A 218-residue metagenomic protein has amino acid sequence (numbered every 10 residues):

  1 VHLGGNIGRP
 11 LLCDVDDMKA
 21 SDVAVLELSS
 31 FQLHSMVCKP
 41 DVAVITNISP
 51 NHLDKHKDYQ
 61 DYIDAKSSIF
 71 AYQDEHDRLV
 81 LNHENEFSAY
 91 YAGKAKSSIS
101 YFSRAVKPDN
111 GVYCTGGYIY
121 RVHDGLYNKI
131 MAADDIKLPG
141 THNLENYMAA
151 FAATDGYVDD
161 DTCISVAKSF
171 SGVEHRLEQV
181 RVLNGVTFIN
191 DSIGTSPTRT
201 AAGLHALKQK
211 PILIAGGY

Functional and structural regions predicted by a protein language model:
V1-P10: Short beta-strand-centered segment that lines the nucleotide-binding/catalytic pocket of NTP-utilizing
N6, R104, G216-Y218: Cofactor-binding loop segments of dinucleotide-utilizing enzymes, especially the Rossmann-like FAD- and NAD(P)+-binding
R9-L11, L28, S196-T200: Short glycine/serine/threonine-rich phosphate/pyrophosphate-binding segments that cradle anionic phosphate groups
P10-K19: Conserved phosphate-binding catalytic cores of ATP/NTP-utilizing and phosphoryl-transfer enzymes
M18-F102, Y113-C114, Y120, M131-K137: Flexible active-site lid/hinge loop adjacent to a nucleotide/diphosphate and Mg2+-phosphate binding pocket
R121-Y127, S192: Secondary-structure transition/turn motif
A133-Y218: Nucleotide phosphate-binding/pyrophosphate-handling subdomain across enzymes that bind or process nucleotide phosphates
